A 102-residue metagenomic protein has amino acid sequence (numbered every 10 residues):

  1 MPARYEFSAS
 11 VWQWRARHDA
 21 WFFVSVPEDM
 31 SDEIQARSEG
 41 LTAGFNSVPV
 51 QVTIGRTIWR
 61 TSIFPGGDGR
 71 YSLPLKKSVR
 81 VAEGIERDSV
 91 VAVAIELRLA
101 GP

Functional and structural regions predicted by a protein language model:
M1-G69, S89-A94, A100-P102: Long, compositionally biased stretches
A36-S38, K76-V81: Short alpha-helix capping/helix-loop boundary micro-motifs
G69-L75: Short, structured beta-strand/loop micro-motifs enriched in basic residues and often containing a Trp
